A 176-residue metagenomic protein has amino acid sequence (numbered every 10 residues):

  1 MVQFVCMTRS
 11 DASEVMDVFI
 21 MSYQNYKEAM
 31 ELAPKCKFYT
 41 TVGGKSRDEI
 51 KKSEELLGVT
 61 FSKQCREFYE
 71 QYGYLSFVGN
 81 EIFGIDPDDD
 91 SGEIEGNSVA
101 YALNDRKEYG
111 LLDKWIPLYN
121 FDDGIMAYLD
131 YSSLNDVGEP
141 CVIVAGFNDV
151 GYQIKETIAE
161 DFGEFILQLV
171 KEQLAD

Functional and structural regions predicted by a protein language model:
V2-I125, Q173-D176: A surface-exposed partner-binding patch
Y109-L112, E156-E160: Short, amphipathic alpha-helical segments
M126-A159: Segments surrounding the PLD/"HKD" phosphodiesterase catalytic module and close analogs
F162-F165: Glycine-rich, aromatic-bearing surface loops/beta-hairpins
